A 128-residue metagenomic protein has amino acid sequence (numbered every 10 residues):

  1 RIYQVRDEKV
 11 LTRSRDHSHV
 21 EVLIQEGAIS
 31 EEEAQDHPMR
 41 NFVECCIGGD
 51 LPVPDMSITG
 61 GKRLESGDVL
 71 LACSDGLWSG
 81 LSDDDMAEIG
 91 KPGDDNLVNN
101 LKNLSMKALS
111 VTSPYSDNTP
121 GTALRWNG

Functional and structural regions predicted by a protein language model:
R1, D16-H17, G76: Short beta->alpha transition motifs characteristic of CBS
R1-R6, T12: Conserved catalytic micro-motifs used in adenylation/nucleotidyl-transfer and phosphoryl/amide- and methyl-transfer
I2-Q4, E21, V53: Short, well-ordered, mixed-charge alpha-helical segments that flank or form enzyme active sites
V5, Q35, S113-Y115: A generic structural signal for short, solvent-exposed coil/turn residues that cap or connect secondary-structure
R6-D7, Q25, S82-D85: Short acidic, glycine/serine/threonine-rich loops at helix termini
K9-I47: Glycine-rich phosphate-binding loop plus the immediately following alpha-helix
N41-C73, L77-G128: C-terminal catalytic subdomain
